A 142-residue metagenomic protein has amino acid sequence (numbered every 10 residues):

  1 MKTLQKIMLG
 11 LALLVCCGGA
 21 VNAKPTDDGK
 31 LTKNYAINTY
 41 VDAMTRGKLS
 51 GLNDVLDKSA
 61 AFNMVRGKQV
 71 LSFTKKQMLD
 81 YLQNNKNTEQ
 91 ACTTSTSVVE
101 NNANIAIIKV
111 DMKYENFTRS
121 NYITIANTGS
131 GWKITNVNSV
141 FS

Functional and structural regions predicted by a protein language model:
L4-M8, G18-D42, R46: Short, low-complexity N-terminal intrinsically disordered segments enriched in polar/charged residues
K24-G29, F73-F117: Surface-exposed, charged secondary-structure patches
Y35-T39, G51, Q77: Extracytoplasmic/secreted proteins, especially bacterial periplasmic and envelope-associated proteins
G47-S59: Short, well-ordered alpha-helical segments enriched in acidic and aromatic residues
L56, M112-Y114, N138: Short beta-strand segments enriched in hydrophobic/aromatic residues within well-folded beta-rich domains
A61-L71, N85: A short gly/proline-enriched turn/hairpin at secondary-structure junctions
T118-S142: Short beta-strand edge/turn micro-motifs at domain boundaries
